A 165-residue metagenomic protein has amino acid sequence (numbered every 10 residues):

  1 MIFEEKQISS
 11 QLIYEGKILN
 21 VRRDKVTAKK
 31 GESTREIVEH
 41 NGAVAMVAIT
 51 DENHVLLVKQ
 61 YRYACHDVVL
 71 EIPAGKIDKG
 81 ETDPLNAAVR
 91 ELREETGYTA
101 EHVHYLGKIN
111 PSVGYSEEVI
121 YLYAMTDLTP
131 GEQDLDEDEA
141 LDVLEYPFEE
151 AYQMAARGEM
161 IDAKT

Functional and structural regions predicted by a protein language model:
I2, V38-H40, A45-R90, Q133: Conserved Nudix-box catalytic region and its N-terminal flanking loop in Nudix hydrolases and closely related
I2-E5, V68, Y105, Y115 (+2 more regions): Nudix hydrolase/Nudix homology domain
S9-A45, T50-E52: Acidic, metal-coordinating catalytic segment for phosphate/diphosphate chemistry, firing primarily on the Nudix
Q11-L12, K108-S112: Short, solvent-exposed loop/turn elements at beta->coil junctions and helix N-caps that rim active or binding pockets
V21-R23, V47, L57, L122-A124 (+1 more regions): Conserved hydrophobic/aromatic beta-strand scaffold that supports enzyme active sites
R22-K30, S112-G131: Active-site-adjacent beta-strand/loop module that shapes the phosphate/pyrophosphate-binding cleft
K29-K30, T50-E52, Y61, M125-P130 (+1 more regions): Short loop segments at secondary-structure junctions
I72-Y105, Y123, L135-D138, P147: The catalytic Nudix box helix
